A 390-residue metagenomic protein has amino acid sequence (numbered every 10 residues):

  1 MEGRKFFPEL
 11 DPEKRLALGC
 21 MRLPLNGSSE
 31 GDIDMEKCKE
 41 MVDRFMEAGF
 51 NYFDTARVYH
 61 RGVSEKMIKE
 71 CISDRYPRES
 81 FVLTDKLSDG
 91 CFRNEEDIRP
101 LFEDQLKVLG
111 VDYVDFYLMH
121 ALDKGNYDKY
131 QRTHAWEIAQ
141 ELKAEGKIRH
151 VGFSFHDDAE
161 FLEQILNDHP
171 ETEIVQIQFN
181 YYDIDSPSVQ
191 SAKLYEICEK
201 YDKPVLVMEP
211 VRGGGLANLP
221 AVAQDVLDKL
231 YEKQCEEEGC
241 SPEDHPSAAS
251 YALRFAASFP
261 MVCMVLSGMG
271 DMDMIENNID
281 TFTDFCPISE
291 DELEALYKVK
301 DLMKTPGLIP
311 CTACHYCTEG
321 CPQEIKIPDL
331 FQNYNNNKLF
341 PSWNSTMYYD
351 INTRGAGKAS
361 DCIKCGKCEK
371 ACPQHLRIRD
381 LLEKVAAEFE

Functional and structural regions predicted by a protein language model:
M1-F81, I138, A144: N-terminal binding-site loop/beta-alpha segment at the start of enzyme catalytic domains that lines or forms
G31-F45, R93-G110, D157-L166, A248-L253: Short, acidic/polar
K37, R61, L122-T312, Y316-I325 (+4 more regions): Beta/alpha (TIM)-barrel catalytic core signal, keyed to glycine-rich beta->alpha loops juxtaposed to Asp/Glu that bind
E47-F50, V111-V114, I148, T172 (+1 more regions): A structural motif
D54-T55, D85, V207: Hydrophobic residues in well-ordered beta-strands that form the structural core
E79-C91, Y117-L122: A short, structured active-site edge motif that brings together acidic residues
L106-Y127: Active-site groove signature of glycoside hydrolases
W343-T346, G355-E390: Flanking helices and flexible, charged tails adjoining ferredoxin-like Fe-S electron-transfer domains in multi-subunit
